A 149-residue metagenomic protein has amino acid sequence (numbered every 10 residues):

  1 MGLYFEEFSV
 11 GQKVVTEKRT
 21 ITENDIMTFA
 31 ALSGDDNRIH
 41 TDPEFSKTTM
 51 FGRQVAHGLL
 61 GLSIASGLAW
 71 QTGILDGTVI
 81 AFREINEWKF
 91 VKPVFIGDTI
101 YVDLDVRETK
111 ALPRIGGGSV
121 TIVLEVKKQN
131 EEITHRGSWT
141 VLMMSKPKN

Functional and structural regions predicted by a protein language model:
M1-A56, M143-S145: Catalytic strand-loop segment that frames the active site of acyl-thioester-processing enzymes
L3-V10, F90, V94-N149: HotDog/MaoC-like acyl-thioester-processing domains
V10-Q12, E17, D25, D35 (+3 more regions): A generic structural signal for short beta-strands and their flanking turns/coil linkers
T22-E23, T41, F45, S63 (+5 more regions): Amphipathic, positively biased hydrophobic alpha-helical segments used for protein targeting and membrane insertion
K47-R53, S63, L68-R107: Hydrophobic beta-strand-centered segment that forms part of the acyl-chain substrate-binding groove
L60: Conserved phosphate/anionic-ligand binding catalytic regions in large, soluble enzymes, centered on
